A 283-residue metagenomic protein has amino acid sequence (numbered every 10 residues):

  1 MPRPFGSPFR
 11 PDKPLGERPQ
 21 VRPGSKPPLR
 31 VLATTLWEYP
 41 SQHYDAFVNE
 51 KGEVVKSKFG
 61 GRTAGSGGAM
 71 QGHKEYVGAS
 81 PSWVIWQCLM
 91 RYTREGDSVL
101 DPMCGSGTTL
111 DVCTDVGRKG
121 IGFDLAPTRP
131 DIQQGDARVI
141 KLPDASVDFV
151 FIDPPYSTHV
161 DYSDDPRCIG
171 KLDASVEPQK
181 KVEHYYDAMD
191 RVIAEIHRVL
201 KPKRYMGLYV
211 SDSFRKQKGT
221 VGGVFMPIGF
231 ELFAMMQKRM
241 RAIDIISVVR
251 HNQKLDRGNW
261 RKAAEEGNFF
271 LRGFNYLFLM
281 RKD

Functional and structural regions predicted by a protein language model:
M1-D283: Class I S-adenosyl-L-methionine-dependent methyltransferase catalytic core
